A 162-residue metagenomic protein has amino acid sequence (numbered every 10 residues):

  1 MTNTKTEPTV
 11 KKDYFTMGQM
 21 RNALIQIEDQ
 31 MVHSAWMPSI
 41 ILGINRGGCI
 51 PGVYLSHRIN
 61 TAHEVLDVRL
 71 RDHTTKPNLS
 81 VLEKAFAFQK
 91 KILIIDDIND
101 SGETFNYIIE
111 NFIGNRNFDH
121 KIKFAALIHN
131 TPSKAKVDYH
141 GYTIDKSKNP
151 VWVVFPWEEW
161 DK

Functional and structural regions predicted by a protein language model:
M1-K162: PRPP-associated nucleotide enzymes
